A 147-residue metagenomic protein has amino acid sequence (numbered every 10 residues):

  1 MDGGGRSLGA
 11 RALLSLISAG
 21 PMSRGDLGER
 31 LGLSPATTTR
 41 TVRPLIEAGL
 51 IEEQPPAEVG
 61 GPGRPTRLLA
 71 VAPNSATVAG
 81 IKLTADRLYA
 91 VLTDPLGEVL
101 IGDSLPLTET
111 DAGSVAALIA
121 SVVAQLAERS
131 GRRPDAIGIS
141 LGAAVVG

Functional and structural regions predicted by a protein language model:
M1-R30: Extreme N-terminal segment that seeds HTH/winged-HTH DNA-binding domains in transcriptional regulators
L16, L27, T38-I51: Basic amphipathic alpha-helical segments that dock to polyanions
I46-P62: Beta-hairpin "wing" of winged helix-turn-helix
G63-G102: Gly/Thr-rich phosphate-binding beta-strand-loop-beta motif of the actin/hexokinase/Hsp70
I101-R129: N-terminal phosphate-binding loop and adjacent alpha-helix
R129-G147: Short beta-strand-loop/turn "lid" adjacent to the catalytic site in phosphate-handling enzymes
